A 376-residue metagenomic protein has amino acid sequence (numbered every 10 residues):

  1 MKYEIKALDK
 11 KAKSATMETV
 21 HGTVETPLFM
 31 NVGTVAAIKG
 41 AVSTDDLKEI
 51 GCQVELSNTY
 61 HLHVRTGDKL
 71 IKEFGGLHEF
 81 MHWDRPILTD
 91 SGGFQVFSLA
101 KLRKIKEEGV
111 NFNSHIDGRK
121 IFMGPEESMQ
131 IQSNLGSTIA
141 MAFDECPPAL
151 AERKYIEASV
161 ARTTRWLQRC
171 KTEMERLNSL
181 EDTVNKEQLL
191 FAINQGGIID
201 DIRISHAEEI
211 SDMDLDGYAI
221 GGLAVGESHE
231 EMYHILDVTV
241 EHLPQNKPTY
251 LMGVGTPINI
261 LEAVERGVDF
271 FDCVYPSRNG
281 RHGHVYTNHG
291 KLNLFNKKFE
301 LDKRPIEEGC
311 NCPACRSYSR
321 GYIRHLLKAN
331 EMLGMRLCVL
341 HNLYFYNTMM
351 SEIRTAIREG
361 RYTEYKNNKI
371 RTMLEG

Functional and structural regions predicted by a protein language model:
M1-T16, V24-G33, G40-A41, D144-L150 (+1 more regions): C-terminal extensions of enzymes
M1-V184, K297-E300: Non-catalytic, usually N-terminal nucleic-acid engagement modules in DNA/RNA processing proteins
G22, E55, D90, Q132 (+5 more regions): Conserved, mostly hydrophobic/aromatic
S128, S159, T163-W166, C170 (+5 more regions): Alpha-helical packing segments of well-folded alpha/beta enzyme cores
P148-E152, E157, G217-L223, M332-M335: Glycine- and acidic
T164, E173, L177, L189-I306: Glycine-rich phosphate/ribose-binding loops and adjacent secondary-structure elements that form binding surfaces
E173-T183, K247, I353-Y365: Surface-exposed helix-capping loop/turn segments at secondary-structure junctions
